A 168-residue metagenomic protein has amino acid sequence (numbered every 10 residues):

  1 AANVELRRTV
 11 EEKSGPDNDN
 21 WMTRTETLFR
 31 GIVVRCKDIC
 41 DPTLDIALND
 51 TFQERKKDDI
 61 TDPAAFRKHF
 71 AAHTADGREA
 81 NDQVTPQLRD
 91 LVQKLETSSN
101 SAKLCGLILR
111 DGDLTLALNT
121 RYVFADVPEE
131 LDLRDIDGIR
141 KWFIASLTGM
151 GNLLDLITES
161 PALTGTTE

Functional and structural regions predicted by a protein language model:
A1-E168: Charged, low-complexity intrinsically disordered regions
